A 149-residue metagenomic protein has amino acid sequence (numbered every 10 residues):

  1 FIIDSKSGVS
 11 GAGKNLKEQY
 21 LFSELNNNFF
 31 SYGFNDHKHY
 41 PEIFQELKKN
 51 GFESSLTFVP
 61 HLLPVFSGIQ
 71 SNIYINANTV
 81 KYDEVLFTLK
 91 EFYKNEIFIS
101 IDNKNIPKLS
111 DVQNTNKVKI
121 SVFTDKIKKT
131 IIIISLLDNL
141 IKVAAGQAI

Functional and structural regions predicted by a protein language model:
I2-I133: C-terminal substrate-binding/catalytic lobe of Rossmann-fold NAD(P)-dependent oxidoreductases
H61-P64, L137-V143: Glycine-rich phosphate/pyrophosphate-binding beta-alpha loops
K81, V143-A144: Secondary-structure boundary/capping motif
A145-I149: Internal hydrophobic alpha-helix adjacent to the cofactor/substrate pocket in enzyme cavities
